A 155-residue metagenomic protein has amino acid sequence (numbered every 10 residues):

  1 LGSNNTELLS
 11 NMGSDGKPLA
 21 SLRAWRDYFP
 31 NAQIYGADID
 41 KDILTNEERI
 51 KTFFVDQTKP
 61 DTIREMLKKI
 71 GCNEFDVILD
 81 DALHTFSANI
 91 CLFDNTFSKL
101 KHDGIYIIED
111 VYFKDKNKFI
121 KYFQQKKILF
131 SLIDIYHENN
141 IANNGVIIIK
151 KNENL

Functional and structural regions predicted by a protein language model:
L1-T58: SAM cofactor-binding core of SAM-dependent methyltransferases, primarily the Rossmann-like beta-alpha-beta module
Y28-F29, I70-G71, L100: A generic alpha-to-beta junction signature in SAM-dependent methyltransferases
A32, N73-D76, H102-D103: Short coil/turn segments at beta-strand junctions that form active-site/ligand-binding loops
A37, L79-D80, I108-D110: Active-site flanking residues adjacent to catalytic metal/cofactor-binding acidic residues
T58-P60, F86-S87: Acidic-and-aromatic substrate-binding clefts and catalytic sites of carbohydrate-active enzymes
R64-A82: A short acidic, Gly/Pro-enriched loop at the edge of an enzyme's catalytic core that lines a small-molecule cofactor
H84-L155: C-terminal substrate-binding/active-site "lid" region of AdoMet-derived donor-dependent transferases
